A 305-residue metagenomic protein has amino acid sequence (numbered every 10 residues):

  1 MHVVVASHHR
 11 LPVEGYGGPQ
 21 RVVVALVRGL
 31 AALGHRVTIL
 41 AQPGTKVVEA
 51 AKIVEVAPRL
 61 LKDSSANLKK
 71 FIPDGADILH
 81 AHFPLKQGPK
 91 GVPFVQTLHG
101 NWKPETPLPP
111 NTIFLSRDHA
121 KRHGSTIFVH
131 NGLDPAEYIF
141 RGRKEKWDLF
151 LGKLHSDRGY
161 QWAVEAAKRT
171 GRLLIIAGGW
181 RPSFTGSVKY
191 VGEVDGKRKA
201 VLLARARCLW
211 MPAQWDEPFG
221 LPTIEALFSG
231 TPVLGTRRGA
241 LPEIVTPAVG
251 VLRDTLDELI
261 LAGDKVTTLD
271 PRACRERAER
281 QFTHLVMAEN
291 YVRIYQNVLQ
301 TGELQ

Functional and structural regions predicted by a protein language model:
H9-L11, R28-K62: N-terminal strand-loop element at the rim of the active site of nucleotide-sugar-dependent glycosyltransferases
F94-I139: Donor nucleotide-sugar binding/catalytic pocket of nucleotide-sugar-dependent glycosyltransferases
T126-I175: Conserved donor-binding/catalytic core segment of Leloir-type glycosyltransferases
W180, V188-R205, A213-D216: Conserved active-site histidine-acidic residue motif and adjacent donor-binding/catalytic loop of glycosyltransferases
A200, T223-F228, G239-E243: Short alpha-helical segment that forms part of, or immediately flanks, the ligand-binding pocket in carbohydrate-active
P232-G235: Short hydrophobic beta-strand element within catalytic cores of glycosyltransferases and related nucleotide-activated
I244-D257, G263-T268: Conserved acidic donor-binding segment of nucleotide-sugar-dependent glycosyltransferases
T267-Q305: A charged, aromatic-enriched C-terminal amphipathic alpha-helix characteristic of glycosyltransferases across folds
